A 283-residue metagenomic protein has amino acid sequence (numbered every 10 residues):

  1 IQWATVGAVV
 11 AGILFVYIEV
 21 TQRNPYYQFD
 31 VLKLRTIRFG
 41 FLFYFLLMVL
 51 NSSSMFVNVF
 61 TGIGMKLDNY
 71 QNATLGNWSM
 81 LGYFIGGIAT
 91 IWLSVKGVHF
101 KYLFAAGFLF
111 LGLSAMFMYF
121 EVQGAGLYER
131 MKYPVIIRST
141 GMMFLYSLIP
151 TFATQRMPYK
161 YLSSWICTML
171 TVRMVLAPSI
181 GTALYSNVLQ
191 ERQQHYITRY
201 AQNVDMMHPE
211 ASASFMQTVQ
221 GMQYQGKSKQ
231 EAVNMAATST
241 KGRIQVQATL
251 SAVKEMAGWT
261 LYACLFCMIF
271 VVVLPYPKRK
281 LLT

Functional and structural regions predicted by a protein language model:
I1-Q2: Phenylalanine-glycine-rich, low-complexity intrinsically disordered regions, typified by the FG/GLFG repeat domains
V10-A11, F110-F120, F266-V273: Transmembrane-helix signature of multi-pass solute transporters
A11-Q22: Structural signal for alpha-helical transmembrane segments and their membrane-water exit/capping regions in multi-pass
E19, T61-G62, A153: Hydrophobic alpha-helical interface/terminus motif in multipass membrane transporters
Q22-R23, E121-G126, P158, Q193 (+1 more regions): Short helix-capping/hinge motifs at transmembrane helix termini and TM-loop junctions
N24-L148: Transmembrane core module of solute transporters
M131-A211: Small-residue-rich alpha-helical segments with characteristic i,i+4
M174-Y276, L282: Hydrophobic transmembrane architecture of multi-pass small-molecule transporters
